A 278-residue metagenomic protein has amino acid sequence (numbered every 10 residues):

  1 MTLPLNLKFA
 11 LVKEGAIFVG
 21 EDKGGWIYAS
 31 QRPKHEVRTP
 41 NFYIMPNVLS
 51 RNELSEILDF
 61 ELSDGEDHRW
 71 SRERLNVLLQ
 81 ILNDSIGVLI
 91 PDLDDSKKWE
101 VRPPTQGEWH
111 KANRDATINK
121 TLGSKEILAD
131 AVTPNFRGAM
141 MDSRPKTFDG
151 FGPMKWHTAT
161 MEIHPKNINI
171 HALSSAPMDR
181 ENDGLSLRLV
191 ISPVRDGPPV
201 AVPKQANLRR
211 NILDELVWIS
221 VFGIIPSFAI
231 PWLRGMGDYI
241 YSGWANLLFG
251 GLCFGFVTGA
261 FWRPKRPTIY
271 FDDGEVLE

Functional and structural regions predicted by a protein language model:
M1-E108, A112-R114, N167, H171-E278: Extended beta-strand/loop cores of jelly-roll/beta-sandwich
K111-T147, Y239-I240: An exposed tryptophan-centered "aromatic clamp" motif
D130-L173, D179, L185-L187, I191: Alpha-helix capping/hinge segments and adjacent helical runs
